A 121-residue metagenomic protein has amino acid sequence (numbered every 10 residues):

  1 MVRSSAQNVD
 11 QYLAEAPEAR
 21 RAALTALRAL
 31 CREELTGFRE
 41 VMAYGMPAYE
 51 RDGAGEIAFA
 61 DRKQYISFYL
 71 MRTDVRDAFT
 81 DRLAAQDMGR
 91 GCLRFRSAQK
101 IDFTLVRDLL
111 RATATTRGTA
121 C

Functional and structural regions predicted by a protein language model:
M1-C121: Charge-dense, helix-prone N-terminal extensions
